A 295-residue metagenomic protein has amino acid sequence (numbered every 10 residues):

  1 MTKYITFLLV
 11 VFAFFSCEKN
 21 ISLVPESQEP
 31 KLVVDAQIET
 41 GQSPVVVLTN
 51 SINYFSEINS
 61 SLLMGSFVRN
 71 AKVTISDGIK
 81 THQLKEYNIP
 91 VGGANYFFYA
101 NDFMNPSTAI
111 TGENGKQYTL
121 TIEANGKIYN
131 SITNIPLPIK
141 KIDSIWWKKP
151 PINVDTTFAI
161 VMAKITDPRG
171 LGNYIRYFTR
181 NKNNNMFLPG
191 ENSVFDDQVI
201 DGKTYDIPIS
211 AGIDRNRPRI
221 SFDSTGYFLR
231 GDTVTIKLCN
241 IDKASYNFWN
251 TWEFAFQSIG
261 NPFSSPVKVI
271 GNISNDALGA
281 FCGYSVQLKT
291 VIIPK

Functional and structural regions predicted by a protein language model:
T2-L8: Sec-dependent signal peptide recognition, specifically the positively charged N-region followed immediately by
F14-S16: C-terminal motif of bacterial Sec signal peptides marking the signal peptidase cleavage site
E18-K295: A sequence/structural signal for flexible, mid-protein segments enriched in small/helix-disrupting residues
